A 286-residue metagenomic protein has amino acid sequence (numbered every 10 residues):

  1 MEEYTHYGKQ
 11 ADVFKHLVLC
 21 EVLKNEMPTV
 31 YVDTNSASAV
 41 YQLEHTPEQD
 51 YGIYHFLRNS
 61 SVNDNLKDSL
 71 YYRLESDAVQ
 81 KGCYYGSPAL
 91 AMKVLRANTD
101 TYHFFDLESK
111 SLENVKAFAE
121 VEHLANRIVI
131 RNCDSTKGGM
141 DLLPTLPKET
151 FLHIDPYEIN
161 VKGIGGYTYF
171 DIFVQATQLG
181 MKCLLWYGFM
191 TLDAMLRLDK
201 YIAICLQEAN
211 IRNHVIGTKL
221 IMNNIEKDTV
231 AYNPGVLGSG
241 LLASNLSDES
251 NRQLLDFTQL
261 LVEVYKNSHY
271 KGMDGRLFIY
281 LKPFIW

Functional and structural regions predicted by a protein language model:
M1-W286: Class I S-adenosyl-L-methionine-dependent methyltransferase catalytic core
